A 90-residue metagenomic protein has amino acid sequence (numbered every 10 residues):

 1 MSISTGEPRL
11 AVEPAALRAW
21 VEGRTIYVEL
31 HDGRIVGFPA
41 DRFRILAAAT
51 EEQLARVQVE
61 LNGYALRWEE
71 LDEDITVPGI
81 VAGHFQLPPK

Functional and structural regions predicted by a protein language model:
M1-K90: Motif-centric detector for short Cys/His coordination patterns
